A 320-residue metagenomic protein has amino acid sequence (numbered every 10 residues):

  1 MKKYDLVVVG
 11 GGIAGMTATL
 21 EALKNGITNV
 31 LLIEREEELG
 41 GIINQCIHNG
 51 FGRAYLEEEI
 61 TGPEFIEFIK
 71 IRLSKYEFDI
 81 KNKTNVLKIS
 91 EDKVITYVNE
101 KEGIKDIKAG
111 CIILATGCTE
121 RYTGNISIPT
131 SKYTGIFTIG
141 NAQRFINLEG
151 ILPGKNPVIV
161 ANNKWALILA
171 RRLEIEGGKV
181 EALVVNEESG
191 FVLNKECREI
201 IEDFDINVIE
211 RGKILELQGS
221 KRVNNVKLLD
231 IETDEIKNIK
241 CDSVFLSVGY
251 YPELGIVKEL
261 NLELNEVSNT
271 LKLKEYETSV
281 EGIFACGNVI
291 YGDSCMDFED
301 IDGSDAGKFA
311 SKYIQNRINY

Functional and structural regions predicted by a protein language model:
M1-D5, I60, E235-K237, N265 (+1 more regions): Rossmann-like nucleotide/phosphate-binding core characteristic of flavoprotein oxidoreductases
M1-V9, E67-G154, L228-D234, F245 (+1 more regions): FAD-binding core/adjacent interface of flavoenzyme oxidoreductases
K3-D5, I27, K83, P153-N156 (+3 more regions): Phosphate-coordination loops involved in phosphoryl transfer and adenosine-cofactor binding
Y4-F68, G154-E196: Beta1-alpha1 glycine-rich phosphate/pyrophosphate-binding loop at the start of Rossmann-like nucleotide-binding domains
F68-N99, I107, E174-K258, N265: A Rossmann-like FAD-binding core segment of flavoenzymes
I104-K105, C111-R222, V289-S294, I301: Predominantly flavin-linked oxidoreductase catalytic cores and closely associated redox partners
I136-I146, S243-D293: FAD-site-proximal beta/loop scaffold in flavoenzymes
C286-Y320: A conserved FAD-binding loop/helix module that cradles the flavin
